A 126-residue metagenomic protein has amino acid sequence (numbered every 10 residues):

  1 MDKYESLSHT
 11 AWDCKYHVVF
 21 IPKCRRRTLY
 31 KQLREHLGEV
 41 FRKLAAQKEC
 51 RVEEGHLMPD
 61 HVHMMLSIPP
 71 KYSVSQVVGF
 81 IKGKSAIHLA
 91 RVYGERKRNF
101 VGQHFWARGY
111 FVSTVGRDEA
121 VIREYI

Functional and structural regions predicted by a protein language model:
M1-Y125: Basic nucleic-acid-binding interfaces
